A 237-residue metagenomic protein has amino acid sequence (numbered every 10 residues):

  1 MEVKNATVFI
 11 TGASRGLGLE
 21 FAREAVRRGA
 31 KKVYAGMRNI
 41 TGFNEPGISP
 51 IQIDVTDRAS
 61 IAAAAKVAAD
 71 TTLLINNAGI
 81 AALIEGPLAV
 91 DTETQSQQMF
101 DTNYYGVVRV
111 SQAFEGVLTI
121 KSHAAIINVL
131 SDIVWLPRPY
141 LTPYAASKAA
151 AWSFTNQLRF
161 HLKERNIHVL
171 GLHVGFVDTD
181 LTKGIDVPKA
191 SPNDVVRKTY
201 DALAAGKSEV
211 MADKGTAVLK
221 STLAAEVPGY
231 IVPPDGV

Functional and structural regions predicted by a protein language model:
S14, S111, S147: Active-site helix of classical SDR
E45-A59: Rossmann-fold cofactor-recognition segment
T56-A69: Conserved Rossmann-fold cofactor-binding substructure of NAD(P)-dependent oxidoreductases
A81-Q97, Y140: Conserved mid-core segment of classical short-chain dehydrogenase/reductases
S131: Residue(s) in the substrate-gating loop at a strand-loop-helix junction that position the organic substrate next
R138-T142, I185: Active-site loop immediately N-terminal to the catalytic Tyr-X3-Lys motif of short-chain dehydrogenase/reductase
G171, T179, K183-A225: C-terminal helical subdomain
